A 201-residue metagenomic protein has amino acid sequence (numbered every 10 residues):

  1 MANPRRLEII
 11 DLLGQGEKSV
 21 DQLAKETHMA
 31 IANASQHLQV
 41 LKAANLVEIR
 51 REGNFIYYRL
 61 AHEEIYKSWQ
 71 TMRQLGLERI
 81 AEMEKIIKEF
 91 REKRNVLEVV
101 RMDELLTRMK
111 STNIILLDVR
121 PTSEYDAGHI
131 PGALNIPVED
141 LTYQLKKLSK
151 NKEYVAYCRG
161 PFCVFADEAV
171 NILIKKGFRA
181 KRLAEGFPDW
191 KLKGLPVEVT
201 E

Functional and structural regions predicted by a protein language model:
M1-N33, I56-E63: N-terminal helix-turn-helix DNA-binding core of bacterial DNA-binding proteins
L38-Q39, F187: Short, hydrophobic-biased segments on the C-terminal half of alpha helices that form "recognition helices"
K42-A43, D126, L192: The C-terminal cap of the DNA-recognition helix in HTH/winged-HTH DNA-binding domains, marking the helix-to-coil
K42-E52, R59: Beta-hairpin "wing" of winged helix-turn-helix
L46, L148-K191: Catalytic cysteine-centered active loop of the rhodanese-like fold, especially the PTP/DSP P-loop
I49, V197-E198: Short beta-strand "wing" residues that participate in macromolecule-binding interfaces
K67-T112, D118: Amphipathic alpha-helical dimerization/coiled-coil segments that flank or bridge DNA-binding/regulatory modules
E104-F162, T200: Positively charged, proline/Ser/Thr-rich regional signature most characteristic of the Rhodanese/CDC25-like
